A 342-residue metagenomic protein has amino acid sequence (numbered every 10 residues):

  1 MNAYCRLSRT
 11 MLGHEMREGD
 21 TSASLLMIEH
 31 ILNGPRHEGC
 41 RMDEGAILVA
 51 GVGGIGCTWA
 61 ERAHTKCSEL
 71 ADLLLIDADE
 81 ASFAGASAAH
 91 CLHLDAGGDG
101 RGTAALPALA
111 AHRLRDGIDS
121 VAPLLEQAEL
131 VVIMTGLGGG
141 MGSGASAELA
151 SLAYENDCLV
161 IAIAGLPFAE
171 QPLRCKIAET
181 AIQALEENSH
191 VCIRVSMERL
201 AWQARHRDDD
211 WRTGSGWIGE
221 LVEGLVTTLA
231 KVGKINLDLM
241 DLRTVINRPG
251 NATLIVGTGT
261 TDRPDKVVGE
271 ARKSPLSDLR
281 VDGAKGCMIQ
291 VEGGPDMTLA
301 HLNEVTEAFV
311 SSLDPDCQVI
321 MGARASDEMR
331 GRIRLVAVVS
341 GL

Functional and structural regions predicted by a protein language model:
N2-L342: Tubulin/FtsZ superfamily GTPase core signature
